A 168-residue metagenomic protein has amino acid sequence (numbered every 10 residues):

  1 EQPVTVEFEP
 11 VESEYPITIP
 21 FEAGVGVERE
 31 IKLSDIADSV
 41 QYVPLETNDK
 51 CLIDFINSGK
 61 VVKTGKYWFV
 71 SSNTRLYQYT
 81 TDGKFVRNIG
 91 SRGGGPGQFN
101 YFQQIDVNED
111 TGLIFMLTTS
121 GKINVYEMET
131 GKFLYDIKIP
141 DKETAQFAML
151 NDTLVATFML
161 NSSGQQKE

Functional and structural regions predicted by a protein language model:
P3-Y42: Blade/loop signatures of beta-propeller domains
R29-C51, Y77-S91, K122-I139, Q166-E168: Surface-exposed loop/turn elements that mediate protein-protein interactions on large endomembrane-trafficking
E46-I53, N57, Y79, K84-G112 (+2 more regions): Blade-loop segments of beta-propeller domains
L52, V62-N73, Y77: Secretory-pathway ectodomains
K63-G65, V107-T111, M149-D152: Residue-level detector of Asp-centered blade-edge/turn motifs that repeat once per structural unit in beta-propeller
Y67-V70, L113-F115, L154-A156: Conserved beta-propeller blade signature
S72-N73, I89, T118, M159: Glycine-rich, histidine-containing beta strand-loop boundary motifs that form or position
Y101, L117-K167: Asp-box/WD-like beta-propeller blade repeats and closely related beta-sheet repeat scaffolds
